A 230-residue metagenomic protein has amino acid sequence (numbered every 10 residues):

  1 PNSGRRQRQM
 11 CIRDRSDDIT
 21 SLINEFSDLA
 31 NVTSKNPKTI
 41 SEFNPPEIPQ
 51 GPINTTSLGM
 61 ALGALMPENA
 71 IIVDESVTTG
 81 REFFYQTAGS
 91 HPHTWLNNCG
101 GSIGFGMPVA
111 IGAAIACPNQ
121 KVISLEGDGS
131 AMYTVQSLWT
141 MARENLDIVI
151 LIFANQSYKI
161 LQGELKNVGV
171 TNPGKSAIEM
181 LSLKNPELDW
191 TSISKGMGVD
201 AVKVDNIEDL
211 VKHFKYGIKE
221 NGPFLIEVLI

Functional and structural regions predicted by a protein language model:
P1-R8, I12: Single conserved hydrophobic/aromatic residue that forms the stacking wall/gate of nucleotide- or nucleobase-binding
N2, E75-T79, V228-I230: Short, well-ordered beta-to-alpha junction loops that form the rim of enzyme active sites and present histidine/acidic
R5, M66-E68, E220-N221: Short, well-ordered loop/turn elements at secondary-structure boundaries
M10, N24-S27: Short, charged interaction patches at domain edges and termini
R15-E25, E82-I230: Thiamine diphosphate
V32-I40, L225: Flexible, glycine/charged-enriched surface loops at secondary-structure junctions
P37-A114, N119: Active-site diphosphate/adenylate-binding microenvironment
